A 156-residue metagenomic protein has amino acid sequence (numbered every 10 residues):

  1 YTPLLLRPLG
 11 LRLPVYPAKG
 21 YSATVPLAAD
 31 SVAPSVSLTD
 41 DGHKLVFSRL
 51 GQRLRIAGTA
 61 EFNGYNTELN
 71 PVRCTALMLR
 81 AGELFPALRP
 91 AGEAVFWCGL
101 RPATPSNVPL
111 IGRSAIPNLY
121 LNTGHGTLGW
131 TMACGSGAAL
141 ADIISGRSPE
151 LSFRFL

Functional and structural regions predicted by a protein language model:
Y1-P117: Active-site substrate-recognition segment that forms the wall of the catalytic cavity or substrate channel
L27, L110-L156: C-terminal lid/capping helical subdomain adjacent to the catalytic/cofactor pocket in oxidative enzymes
